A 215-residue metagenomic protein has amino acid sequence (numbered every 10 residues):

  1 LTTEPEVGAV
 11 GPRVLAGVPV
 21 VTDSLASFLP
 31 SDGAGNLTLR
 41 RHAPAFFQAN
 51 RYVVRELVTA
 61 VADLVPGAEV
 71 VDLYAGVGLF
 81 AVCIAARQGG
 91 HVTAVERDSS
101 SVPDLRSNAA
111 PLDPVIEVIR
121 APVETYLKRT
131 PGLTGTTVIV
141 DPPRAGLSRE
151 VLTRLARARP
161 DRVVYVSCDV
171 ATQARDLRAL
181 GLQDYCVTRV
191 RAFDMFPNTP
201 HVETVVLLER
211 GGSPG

Functional and structural regions predicted by a protein language model:
L1-G215: Rossmann-like S-adenosyl-L-methionine
